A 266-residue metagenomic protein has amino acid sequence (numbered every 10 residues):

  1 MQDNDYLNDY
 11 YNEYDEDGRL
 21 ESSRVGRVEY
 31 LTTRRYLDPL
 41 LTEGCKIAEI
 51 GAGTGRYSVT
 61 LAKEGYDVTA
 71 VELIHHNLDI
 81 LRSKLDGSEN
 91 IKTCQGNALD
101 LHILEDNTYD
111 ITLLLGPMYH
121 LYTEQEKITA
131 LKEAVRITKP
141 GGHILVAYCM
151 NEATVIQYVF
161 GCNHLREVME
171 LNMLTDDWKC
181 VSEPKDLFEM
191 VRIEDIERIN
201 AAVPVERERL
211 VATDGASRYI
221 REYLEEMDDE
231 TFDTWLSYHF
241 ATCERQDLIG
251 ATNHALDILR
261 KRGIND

Functional and structural regions predicted by a protein language model:
M1-E43, R56: Conserved class I S-adenosyl-L-methionine
G44-G53: Conserved class I S-adenosyl-L-methionine
R56-D100: Class I SAM-dependent methyltransferase SAM/SAH-binding core
H102-T112: A short acidic, Gly/Pro-enriched loop at the edge of an enzyme's catalytic core that lines a small-molecule cofactor
I128-P140: A short glycine-rich, Lys/Arg-flanked "PGG" loop and its adjoining helix->strand segment in the class I
I144-N172: Conserved class I S-adenosyl-L-methionine
L187-P204, L210: Short alpha-helix
R209-D266: A C-terminal cap/extension of S-adenosyl-L-methionine-dependent methyltransferases that defines the acceptor-substrate
